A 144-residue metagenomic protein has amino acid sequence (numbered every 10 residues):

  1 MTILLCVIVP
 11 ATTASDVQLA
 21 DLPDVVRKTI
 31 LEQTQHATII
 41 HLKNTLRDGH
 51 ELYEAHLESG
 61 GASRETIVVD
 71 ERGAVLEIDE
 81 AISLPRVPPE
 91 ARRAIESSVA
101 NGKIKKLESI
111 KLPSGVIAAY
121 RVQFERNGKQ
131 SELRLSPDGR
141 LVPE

Functional and structural regions predicted by a protein language model:
M1-P10: Bacterial N-terminal signal peptides
V9-E144: Long, terminal "pre-/pro-" and other extracytoplasmic accessory regions that lie outside the mature folded/catalytic
